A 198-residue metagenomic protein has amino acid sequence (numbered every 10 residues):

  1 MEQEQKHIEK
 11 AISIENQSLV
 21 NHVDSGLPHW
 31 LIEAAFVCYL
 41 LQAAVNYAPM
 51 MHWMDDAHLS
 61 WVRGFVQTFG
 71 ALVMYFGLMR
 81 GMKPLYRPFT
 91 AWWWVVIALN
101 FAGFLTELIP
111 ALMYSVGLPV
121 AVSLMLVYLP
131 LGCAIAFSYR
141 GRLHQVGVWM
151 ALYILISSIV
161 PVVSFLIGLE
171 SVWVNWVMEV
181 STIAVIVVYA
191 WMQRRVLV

Functional and structural regions predicted by a protein language model:
M1-G77: N-terminal topogenic module of multi-pass integral membrane proteins
E2-E4, R194-V198: Short, charged juxtamembrane terminal tails flanking transmembrane helices
S25-F36, M82-V96, R142-A151: Membrane-interfacial loop-to-transmembrane alpha-helix junctions, especially the N-terminal start
A44-D55, L105-S115, I159-E170: Juxtamembrane "helix-exit" motif on the non-cytosolic side of transmembrane helices
L59-L72, G117-L129, V172-V185: Alpha-helical transmembrane segments of polytopic membrane proteins
V66-W94, L131-G141, Q193: Internal transmembrane alpha-helix with an interfacial aromatic "cap," most often the third helix
F76, M125-S164, I186-V196: Alpha-helical transmembrane segments in multipass membrane proteins, preferentially the mid-helix core
W93-L143: Membrane-proximal helix-loop-helix units in multi-pass membrane proteins
